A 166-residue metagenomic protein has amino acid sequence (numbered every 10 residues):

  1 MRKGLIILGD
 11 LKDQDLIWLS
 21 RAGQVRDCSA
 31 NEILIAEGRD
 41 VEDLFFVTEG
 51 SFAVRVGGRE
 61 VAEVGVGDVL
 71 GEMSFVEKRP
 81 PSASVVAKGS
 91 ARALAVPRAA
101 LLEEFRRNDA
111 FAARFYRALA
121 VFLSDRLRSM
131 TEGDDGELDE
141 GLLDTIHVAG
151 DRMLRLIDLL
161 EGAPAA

Functional and structural regions predicted by a protein language model:
M1-A30: Cyclic nucleotide-binding regulatory module and flanking cytosolic helices
K3, L11-Q14, E42, G65 (+1 more regions): A generic structural signal for residues located within well-ordered alpha-helices of large catalytic or ligand-binding
I7, E32-S90, R98-L102: Cyclic nucleotide-binding regulatory domains
D15-L16, P81, L101-G141: A small-molecule sensor/coupling module
L94: Conserved active-site beta-strand element of glycosyltransferases/polysaccharide synthases
E137-A166: Phosphate-/nucleic-acid-contacting segments
